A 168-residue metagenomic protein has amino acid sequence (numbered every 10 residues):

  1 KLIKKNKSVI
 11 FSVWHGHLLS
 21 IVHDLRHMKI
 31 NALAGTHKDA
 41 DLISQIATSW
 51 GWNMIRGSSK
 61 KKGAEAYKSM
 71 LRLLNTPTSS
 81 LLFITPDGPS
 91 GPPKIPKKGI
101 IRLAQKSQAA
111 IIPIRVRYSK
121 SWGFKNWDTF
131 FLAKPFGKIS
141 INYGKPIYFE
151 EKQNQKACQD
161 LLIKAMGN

Functional and structural regions predicted by a protein language model:
K1-K7: N-terminal signal-anchor transmembrane helix
I3, R26-M28, Q45, S49 (+1 more regions): Non-catalytic C-terminal accessory region of glycerolipid acyltransferases and related lyso-lipid remodeling enzymes
S8-K61, S107, W122-G123: Catalytic core of membrane glycerolipid acyltransferases/transacylases, capturing the structured, soluble-facing
H17, A66-S69: Well-ordered alpha-helical segments embedded in enzymatic catalytic cores
K60-A64, P93: A conditional alpha-helix N-cap/helix-loop micro-motif detector
